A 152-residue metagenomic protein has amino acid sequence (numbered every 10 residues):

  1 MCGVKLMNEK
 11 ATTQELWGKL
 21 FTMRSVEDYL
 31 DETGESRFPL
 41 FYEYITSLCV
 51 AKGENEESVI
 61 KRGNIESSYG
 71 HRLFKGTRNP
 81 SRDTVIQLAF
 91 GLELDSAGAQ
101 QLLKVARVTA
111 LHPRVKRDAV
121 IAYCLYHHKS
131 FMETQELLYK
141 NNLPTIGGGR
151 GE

Functional and structural regions predicted by a protein language model:
C2-T13, W17, Q100-H128, G148-R150: Short, charged recognition helix plus adjacent turn of helix-turn-helix-like nucleic-acid-binding domains
K19-N55, L137-G147, G151: A short, Lys/Arg-rich alpha-helix, primarily the initiator
C49, I60, A89: The alpha-helix within a helix-turn-helix
N55-R62: Short alpha-helical "recognition helix" segments of helix-turn-helix
E57, S68, A97: Key DNA-contact positions within bacterial/archaeal DNA-binding proteins
N64-P80, V105-R107: Recognition helix of helix-turn-helix/homeodomain-like DNA-binding domains that insert into the DNA major groove
T77-A89: Short, basic-rich loop-to-helix N-cap that marks the start of a DNA-contacting helix
F90-L92, K116-T145: Long, compositionally biased
